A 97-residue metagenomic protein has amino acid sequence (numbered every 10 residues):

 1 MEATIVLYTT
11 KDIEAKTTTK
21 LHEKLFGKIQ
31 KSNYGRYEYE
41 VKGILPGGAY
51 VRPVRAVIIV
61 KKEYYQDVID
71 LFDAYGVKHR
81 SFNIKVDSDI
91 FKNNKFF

Functional and structural regions predicted by a protein language model:
M1-L21: Short S/T/G/P-rich N-terminal loop/turn motif that feeds into the first structured element of a domain
D12-A15, Y65-D67, V86: Generic "edge-of-domain/loop-turn" microfeature
L25: Acidic, metal/ion-handling microdomains and their immediate structural contexts
K28-V77: Short, intrinsically disordered low-complexity segments
G76-I90: Conserved short beta-strand edge segments in small beta-sheet-based binding/regulatory domains
K92-F97: Short, low-order "capping/linker" segments at domain edges
